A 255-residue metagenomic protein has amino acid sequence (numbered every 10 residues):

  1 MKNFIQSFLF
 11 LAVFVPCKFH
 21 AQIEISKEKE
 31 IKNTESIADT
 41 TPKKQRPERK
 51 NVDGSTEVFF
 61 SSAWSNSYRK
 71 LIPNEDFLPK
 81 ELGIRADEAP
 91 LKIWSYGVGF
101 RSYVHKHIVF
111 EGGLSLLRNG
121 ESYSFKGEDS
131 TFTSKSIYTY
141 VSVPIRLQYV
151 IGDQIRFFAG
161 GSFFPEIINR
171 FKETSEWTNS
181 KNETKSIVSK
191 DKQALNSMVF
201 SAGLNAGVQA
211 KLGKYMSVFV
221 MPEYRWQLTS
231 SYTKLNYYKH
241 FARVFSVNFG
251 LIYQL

Functional and structural regions predicted by a protein language model:
M1-K27, I155, N248-L255: Bacterial Sec-dependent N-terminal signal peptides
Q22-S95, G99-R101: Short glycine/proline- and aromatic-enriched beta-strand/turn motifs that initiate or cap beta-hairpins
P42-R49, N66, V104-K106, L147-D153 (+4 more regions): Outer-membrane beta-barrel proteins
S62, Y96-V104, L114-L116, V143-Y149 (+4 more regions): Residues on the lipid-exposed face of transmembrane beta-strands in outer-membrane beta-barrel proteins
S67-L91, R118-Y138, I167-V199, Q227-A242: Extracellular/periplasm-exposed beta-strand and loop segments of Gram-negative cell-envelope proteins, dominated by
L91-S95, Y138-V143, R156, V199-G203 (+1 more regions): Transmembrane beta-barrel architecture of outer-membrane proteins
H107-F110, Q154-F157, K214-V218: Repeated loop/turn-to-beta-strand initiation elements of outer-membrane beta-barrel proteins
K192-L195, V199-L255: Predominantly the C-terminal beta-signal and adjacent terminal strand-loop region of outer-membrane beta-barrel
